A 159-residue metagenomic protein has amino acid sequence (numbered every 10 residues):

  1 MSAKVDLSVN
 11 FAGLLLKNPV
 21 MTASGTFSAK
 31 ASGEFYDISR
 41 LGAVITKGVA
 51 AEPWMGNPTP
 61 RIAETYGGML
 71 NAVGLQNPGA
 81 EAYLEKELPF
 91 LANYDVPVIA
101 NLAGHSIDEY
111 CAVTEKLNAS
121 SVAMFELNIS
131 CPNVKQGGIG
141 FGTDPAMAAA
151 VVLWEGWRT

Functional and structural regions predicted by a protein language model:
M1-T159: Flavin-dependent oxidoreductase catalytic cores
